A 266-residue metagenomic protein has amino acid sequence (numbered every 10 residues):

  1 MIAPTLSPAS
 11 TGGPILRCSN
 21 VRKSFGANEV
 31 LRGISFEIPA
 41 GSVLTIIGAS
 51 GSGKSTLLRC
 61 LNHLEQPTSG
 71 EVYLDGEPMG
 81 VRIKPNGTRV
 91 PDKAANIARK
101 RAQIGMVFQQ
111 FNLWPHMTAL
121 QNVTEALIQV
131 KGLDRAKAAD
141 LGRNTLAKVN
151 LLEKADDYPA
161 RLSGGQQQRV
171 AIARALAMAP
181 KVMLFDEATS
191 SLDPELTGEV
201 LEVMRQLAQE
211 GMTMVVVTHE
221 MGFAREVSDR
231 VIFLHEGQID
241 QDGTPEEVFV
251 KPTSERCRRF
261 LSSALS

Functional and structural regions predicted by a protein language model:
N62: Helix-to-loop junction immediately C-terminal to a conserved catalytic motif
M79-G105, R135-A136, V248-P252: ABC ATPase NBD coupling module
M117-E125: Short coil-to-helix segment of the ABC ATPase nucleotide-binding domain corresponding to the Q-loop/switch region
D157-A160, M178, E210: Conserved signature/switch motifs of ABC ATPase nucleotide-binding domains
D242-G243: ABC ATPase "signature
